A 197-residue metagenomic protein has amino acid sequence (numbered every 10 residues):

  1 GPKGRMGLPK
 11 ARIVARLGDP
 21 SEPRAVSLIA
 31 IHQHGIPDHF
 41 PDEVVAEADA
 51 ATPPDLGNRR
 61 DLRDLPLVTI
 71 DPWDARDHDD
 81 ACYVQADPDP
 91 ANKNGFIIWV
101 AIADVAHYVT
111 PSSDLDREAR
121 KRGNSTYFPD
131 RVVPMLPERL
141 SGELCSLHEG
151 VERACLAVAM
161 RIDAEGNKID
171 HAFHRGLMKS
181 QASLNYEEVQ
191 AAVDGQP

Functional and structural regions predicted by a protein language model:
G1-W99, A106-V151, Q190-V193: Charge-lined substrate channels and their catalytic hotspots, especially those that engage the 3′ end of RNA
I97-A101, A159-R161: Residues within well-ordered beta-strands of beta-sheet-rich folds
E152-P197: Polynucleotide-recognition surfaces of large bacterial nucleic-acid defense/processing enzymes
